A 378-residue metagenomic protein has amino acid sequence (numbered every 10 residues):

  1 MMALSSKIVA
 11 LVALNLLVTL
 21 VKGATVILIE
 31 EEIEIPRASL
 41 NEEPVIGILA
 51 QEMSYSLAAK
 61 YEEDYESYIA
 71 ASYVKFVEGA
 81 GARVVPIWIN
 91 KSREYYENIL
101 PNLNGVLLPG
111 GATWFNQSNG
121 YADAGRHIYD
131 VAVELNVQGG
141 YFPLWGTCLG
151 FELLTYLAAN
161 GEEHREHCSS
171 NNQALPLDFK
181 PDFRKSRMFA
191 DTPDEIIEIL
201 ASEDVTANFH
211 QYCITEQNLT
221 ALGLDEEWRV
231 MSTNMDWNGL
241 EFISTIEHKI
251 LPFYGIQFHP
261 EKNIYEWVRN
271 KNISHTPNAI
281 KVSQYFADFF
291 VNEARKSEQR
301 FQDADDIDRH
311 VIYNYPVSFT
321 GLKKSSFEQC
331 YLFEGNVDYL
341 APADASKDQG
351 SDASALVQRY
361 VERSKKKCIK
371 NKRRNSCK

Functional and structural regions predicted by a protein language model:
A3-I250, P260-K378: N-terminal beta1-alpha1 cap of cysteine-dependent amidohydrolase-like domains
P252-I256: Catalytic His-Asp charge-relay segment
